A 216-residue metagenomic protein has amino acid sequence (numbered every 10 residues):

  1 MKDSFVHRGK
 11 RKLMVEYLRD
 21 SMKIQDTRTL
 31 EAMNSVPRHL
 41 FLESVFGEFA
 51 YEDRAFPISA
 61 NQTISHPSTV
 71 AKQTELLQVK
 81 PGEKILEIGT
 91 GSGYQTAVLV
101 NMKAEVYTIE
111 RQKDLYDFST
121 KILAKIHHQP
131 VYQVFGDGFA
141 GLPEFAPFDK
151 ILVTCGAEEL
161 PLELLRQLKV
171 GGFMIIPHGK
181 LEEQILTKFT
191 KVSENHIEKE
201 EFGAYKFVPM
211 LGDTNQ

Functional and structural regions predicted by a protein language model:
M1-L86, Y94-V98, M102, L115-F118 (+3 more regions): Class I SAM-dependent transferase core
Q78-E198: Conserved nucleotide-cofactor-binding alpha/beta core module
